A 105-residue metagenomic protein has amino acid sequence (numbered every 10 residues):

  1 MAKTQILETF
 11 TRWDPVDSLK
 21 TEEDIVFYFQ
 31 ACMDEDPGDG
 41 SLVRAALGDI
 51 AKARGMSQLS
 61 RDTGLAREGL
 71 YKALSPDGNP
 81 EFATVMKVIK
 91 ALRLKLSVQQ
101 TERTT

Functional and structural regions predicted by a protein language model:
M1-A45, T105: N-terminal flexible/basic segments that precede or flank functional cores
S18, D34, K52, S75-G78: Alpha-solenoid HEAT/Armadillo repeat architecture
Y28, L70-K72, P80: Extended, folded domain segments that form the structural surfaces/walls around functional sites
K52-K72: Short alpha-helical DNA-recognition segment
E81-Q99: DNA major-groove recognition helix of helix-turn-helix/homeodomain DNA-binding modules
Q100-T104: Short, charged, intrinsically disordered terminal tails
